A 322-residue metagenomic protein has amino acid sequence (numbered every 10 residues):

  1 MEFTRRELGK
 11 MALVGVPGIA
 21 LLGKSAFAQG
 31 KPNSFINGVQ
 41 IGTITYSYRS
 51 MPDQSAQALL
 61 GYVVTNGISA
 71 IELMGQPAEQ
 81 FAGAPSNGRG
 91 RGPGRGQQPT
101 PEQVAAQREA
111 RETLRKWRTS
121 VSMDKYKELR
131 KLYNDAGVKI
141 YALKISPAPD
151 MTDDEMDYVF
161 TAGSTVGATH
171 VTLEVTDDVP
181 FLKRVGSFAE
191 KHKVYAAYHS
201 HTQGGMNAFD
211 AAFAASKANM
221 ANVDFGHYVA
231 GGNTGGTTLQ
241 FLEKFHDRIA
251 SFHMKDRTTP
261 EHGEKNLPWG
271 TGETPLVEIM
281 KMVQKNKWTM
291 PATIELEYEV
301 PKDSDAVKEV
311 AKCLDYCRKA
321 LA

Functional and structural regions predicted by a protein language model:
E2-L21, F27-A70, A84-S86, Q98-P101 (+2 more regions): Histidine-acidic metal/acid-base catalytic patches
L13, G18-L21, N33-F35, T119 (+3 more regions): Active-site acidic/histidine proton-transfer and metal-coordination neighborhood in alpha/beta enzyme cores
N37-Q40, E72-G75, R95, A106-A110 (+4 more regions): A short alpha-helix capping/helix-coil boundary motif
T43-T45, T113-R115, L143-I145, T169-V171 (+2 more regions): A short, structure-level motif marking secondary-structure boundaries and short turns
Y46-M51, P77-Q80, K116-W117, S146-D150 (+4 more regions): Short histidine/acidic/glycine/proline-rich micro-motifs that form metal- and phosphate-coordinating active-site loops
I71-M74, K144-S146, E174, K255 (+1 more regions): Conserved residues at the C-terminal ends of beta-strands
L73-K127: Glycine-rich, proline-tolerant flexible connector loops at the mouths of alpha/beta enzymes
